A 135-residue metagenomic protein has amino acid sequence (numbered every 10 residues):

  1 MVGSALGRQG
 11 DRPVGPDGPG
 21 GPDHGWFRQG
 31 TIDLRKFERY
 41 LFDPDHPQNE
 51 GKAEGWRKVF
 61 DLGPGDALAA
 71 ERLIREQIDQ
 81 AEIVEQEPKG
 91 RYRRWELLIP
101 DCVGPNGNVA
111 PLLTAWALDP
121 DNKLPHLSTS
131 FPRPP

Functional and structural regions predicted by a protein language model:
M1-P100: Compact soluble domain cores
E87-P135: Short, compact, well-ordered microdomains
